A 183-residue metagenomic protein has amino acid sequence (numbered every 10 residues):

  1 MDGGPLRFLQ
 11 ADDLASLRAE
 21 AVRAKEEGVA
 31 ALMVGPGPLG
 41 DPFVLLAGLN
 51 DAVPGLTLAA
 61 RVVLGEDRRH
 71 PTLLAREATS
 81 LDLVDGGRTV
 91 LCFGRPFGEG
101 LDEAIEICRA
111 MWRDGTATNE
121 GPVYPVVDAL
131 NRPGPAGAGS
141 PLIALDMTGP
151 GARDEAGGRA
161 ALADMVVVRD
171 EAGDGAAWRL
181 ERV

Functional and structural regions predicted by a protein language model:
M1-V183: Active-site-adjacent structural elements that line small-molecule/cofactor binding pockets in enzymes
